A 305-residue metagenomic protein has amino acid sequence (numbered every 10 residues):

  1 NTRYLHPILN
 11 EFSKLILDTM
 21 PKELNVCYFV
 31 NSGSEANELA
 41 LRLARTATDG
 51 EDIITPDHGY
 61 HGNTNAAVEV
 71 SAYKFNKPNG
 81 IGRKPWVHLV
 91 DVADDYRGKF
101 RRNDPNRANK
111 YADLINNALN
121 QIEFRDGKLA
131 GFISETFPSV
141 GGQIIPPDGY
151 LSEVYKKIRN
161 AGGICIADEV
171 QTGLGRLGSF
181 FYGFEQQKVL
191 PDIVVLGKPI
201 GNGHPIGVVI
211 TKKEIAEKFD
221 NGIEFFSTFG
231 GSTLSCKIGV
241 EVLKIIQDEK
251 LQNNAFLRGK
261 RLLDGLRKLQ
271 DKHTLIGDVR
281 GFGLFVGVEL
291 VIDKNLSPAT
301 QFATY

Functional and structural regions predicted by a protein language model:
N1-Y305: Conserved N-terminal phosphate-binding loop of PLP-dependent enzymes in the Aspartate aminotransferase
